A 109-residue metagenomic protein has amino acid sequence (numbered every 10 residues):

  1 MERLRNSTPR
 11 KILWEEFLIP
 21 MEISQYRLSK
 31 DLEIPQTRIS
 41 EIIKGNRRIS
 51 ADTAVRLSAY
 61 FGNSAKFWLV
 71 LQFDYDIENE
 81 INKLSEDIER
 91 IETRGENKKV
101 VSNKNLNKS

Functional and structural regions predicted by a protein language model:
M1-I23, N107-S109: A short, Lys/Arg-rich alpha-helix, primarily the initiator
L18, S29, S58: The alpha-helix within a helix-turn-helix
E22-E41: Short alpha-helical DNA-recognition segment
P35, N46, F61, Q72-Y75: The DNA-recognition helices of helix-turn-helix-type DNA-binding domains
N46-A59: Short, basic-rich loop-to-helix N-cap that marks the start of a DNA-contacting helix
L69-S109: Short, charged recognition helix plus adjacent turn of helix-turn-helix-like nucleic-acid-binding domains
